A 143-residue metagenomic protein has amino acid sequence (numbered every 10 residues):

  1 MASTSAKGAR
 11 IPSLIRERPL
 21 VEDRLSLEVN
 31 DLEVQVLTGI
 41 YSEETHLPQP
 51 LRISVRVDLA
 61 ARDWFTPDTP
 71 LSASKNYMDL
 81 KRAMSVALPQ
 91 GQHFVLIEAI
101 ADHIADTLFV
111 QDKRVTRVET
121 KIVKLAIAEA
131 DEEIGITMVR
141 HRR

Functional and structural regions predicted by a protein language model:
A2-R143: N-terminal, polar/charged subdomain of small-to-medium soluble alpha/beta proteins
